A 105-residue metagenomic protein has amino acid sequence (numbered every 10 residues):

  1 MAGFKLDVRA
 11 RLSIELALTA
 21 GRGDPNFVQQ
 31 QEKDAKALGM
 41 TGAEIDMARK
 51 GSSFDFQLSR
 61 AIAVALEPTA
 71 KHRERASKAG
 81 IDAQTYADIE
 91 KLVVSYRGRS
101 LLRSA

Functional and structural regions predicted by a protein language model:
M1-A105: Hydrophobic alpha-helical segments
